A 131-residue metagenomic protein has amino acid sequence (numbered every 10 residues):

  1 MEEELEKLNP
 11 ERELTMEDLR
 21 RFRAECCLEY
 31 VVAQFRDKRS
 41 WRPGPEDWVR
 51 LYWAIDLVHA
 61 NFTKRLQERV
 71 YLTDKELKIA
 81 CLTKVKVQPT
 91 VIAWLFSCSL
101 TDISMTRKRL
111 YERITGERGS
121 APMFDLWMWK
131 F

Functional and structural regions predicted by a protein language model:
M1-K75: Membrane-proximal linker segments that couple transmembrane helices to downstream signaling/catalytic modules
R42-F131: Cytosolic nucleotide-binding catalytic cores of signal-transduction proteins
